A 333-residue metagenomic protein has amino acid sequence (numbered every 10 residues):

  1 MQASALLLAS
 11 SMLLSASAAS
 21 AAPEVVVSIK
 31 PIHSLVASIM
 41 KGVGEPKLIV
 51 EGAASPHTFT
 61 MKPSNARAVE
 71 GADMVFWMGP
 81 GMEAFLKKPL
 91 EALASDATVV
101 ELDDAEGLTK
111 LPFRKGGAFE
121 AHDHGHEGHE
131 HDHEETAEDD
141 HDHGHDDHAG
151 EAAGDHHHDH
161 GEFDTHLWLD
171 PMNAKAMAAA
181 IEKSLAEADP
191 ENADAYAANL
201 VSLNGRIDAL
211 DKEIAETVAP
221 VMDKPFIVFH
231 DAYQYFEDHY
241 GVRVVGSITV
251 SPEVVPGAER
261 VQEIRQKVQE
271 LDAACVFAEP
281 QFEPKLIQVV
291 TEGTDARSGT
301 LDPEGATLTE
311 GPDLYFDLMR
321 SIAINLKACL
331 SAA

Functional and structural regions predicted by a protein language model:
S4-S15: Bacterial N-terminal signal peptides
S15-A21: Bacterial Sec-dependent signal peptides at the C-terminal "C-region" and cleavage site
A21-A333: Extracytoplasmic metal-acquisition and chelation regions
